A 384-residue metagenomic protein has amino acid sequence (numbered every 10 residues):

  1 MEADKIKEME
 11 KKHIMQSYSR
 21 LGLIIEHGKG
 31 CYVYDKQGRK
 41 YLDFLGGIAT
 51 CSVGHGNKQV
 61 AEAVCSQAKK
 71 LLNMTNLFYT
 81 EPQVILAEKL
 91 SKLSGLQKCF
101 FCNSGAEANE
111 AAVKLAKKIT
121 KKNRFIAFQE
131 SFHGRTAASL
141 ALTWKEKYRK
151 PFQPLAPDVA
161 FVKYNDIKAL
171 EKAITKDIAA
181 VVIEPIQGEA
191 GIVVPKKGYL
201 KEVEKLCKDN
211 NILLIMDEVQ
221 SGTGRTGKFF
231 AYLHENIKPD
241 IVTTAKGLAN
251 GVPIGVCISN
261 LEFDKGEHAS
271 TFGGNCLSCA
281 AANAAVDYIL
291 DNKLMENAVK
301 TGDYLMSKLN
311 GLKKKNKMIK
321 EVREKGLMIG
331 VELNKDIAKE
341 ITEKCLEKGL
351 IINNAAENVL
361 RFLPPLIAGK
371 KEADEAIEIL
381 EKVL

Functional and structural regions predicted by a protein language model:
M1-L384: Conserved N-terminal phosphate-binding loop of PLP-dependent enzymes in the Aspartate aminotransferase
